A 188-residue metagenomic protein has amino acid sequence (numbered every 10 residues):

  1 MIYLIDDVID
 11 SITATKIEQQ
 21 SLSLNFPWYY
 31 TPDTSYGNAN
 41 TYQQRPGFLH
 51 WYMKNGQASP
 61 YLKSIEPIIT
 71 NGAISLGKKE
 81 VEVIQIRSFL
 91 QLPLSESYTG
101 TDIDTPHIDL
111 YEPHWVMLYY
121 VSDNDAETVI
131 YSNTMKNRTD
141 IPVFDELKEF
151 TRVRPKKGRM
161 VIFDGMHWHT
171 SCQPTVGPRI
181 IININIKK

Functional and structural regions predicted by a protein language model:
M1-V81: Non-heme Fe(II)/2-oxoglutarate
L62, T70-K188: Catalytic core of non-heme Fe(II) oxygenases with the double-stranded beta-helix
